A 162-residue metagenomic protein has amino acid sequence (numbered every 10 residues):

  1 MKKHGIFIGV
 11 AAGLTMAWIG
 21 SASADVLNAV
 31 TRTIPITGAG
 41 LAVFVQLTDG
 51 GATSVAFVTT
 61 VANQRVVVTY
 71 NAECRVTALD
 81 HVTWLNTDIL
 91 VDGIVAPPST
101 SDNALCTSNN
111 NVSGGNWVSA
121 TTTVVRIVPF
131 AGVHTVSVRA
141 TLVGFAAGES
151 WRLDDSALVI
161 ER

Functional and structural regions predicted by a protein language model:
M1-G9: Bacterial N-terminal signal peptides that target proteins for export
G9-W18: Bacterial N-terminal signal peptides
G20-R162: Extracellular jelly-roll beta-sandwich "head" domains, especially the C-terminal globular C1q domain
